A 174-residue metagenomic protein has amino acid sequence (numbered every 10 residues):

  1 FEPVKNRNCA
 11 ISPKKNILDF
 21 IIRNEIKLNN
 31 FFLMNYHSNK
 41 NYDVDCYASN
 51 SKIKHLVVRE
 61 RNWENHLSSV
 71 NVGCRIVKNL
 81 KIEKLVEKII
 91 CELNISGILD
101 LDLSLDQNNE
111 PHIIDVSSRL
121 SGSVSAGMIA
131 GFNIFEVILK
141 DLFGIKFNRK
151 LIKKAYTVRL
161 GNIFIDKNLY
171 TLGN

Functional and structural regions predicted by a protein language model:
F1, Y36-H37, D45-Y47, R61 (+2 more regions): Anionic group-transfer/hydrolysis microenvironments
F1-F32, S38, N50-K52, L80-E83: Active-site nucleotide/adenylate-binding loops and adjacent lid/helix of ATP-dependent enzymes
R7, Y42-V44, L101, I114: Change "...and in nucleic-acid phosphodiester-cleaving endonucleases..." to "...and in nucleic-acid processing enzymes
C46, H55-V57, E110-L120: A short beta-strand motif that forms the metal-chelation/ATP-contact edge of phosphoryl-transfer active sites
I53-R61, N65, I89: Catalytic core of tubulin tyrosine ligase-like
N65, I76-L80, G122-S123, M128-I138: Gly/Ser/Thr-rich active-site loops/lids in small-molecule metabolic enzymes that frequently grip phosphoryl groups
L67-I113, S117, M128: A long amphipathic alpha-helix within ATP-dependent nucleotide-binding catalytic cores
V137-N174: Peripheral (often C-terminal) accessory segments that flank ATP-dependent C-N-forming ligase machineries
